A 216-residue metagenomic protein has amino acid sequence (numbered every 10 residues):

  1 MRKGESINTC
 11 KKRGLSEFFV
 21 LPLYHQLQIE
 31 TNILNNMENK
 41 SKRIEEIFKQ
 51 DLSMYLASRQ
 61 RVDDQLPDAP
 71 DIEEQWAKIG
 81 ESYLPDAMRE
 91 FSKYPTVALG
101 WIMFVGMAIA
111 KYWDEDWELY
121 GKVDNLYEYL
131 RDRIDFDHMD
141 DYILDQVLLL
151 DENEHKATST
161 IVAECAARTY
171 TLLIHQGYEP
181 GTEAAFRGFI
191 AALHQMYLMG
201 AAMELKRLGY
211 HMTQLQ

Functional and structural regions predicted by a protein language model:
P22-I33: Short, positively charged and aromatic/hydrophobic N-terminal segments
T31-Q216: Intrinsic-disorder/low-complexity detector
